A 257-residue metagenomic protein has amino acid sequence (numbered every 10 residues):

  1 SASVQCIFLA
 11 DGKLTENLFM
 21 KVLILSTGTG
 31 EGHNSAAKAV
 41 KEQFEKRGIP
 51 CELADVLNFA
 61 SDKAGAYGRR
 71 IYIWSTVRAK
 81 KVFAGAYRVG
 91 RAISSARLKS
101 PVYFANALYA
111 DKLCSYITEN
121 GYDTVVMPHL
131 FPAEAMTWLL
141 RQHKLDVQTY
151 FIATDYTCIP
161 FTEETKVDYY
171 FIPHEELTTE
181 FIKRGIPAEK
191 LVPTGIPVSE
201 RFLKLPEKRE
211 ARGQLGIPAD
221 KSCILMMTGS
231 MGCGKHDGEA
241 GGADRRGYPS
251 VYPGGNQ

Functional and structural regions predicted by a protein language model:
F19-L23: Extreme N-terminal starter segment of soluble prokaryotic enzymes
T27-A36: A short, glycine/small-residue-rich beta-strand->loop->alpha-helix junction that serves as a flexible
A39-Y116: Conserved N-terminal ligand/cofactor-binding loop architecture of enzyme catalytic domains
D111-V125, E134-Y150: Glycosyltransferases and closely related glycan-assembly transferases that use nucleotide-activated donors
H129-W138, P249-Q257: Catalytic donor nucleotide-activated moiety binding site of glycosyltransferases and closely related
R141-K204: Active-site-proximal region of nucleotide-activated glycan assembly enzymes, centered on histidine/acidic-rich loops
K208-G213, I217-Q257: Donor-nucleotide binding loops and adjacent catalytic segments primarily of GT-B fold Leloir glycosyltransferases
